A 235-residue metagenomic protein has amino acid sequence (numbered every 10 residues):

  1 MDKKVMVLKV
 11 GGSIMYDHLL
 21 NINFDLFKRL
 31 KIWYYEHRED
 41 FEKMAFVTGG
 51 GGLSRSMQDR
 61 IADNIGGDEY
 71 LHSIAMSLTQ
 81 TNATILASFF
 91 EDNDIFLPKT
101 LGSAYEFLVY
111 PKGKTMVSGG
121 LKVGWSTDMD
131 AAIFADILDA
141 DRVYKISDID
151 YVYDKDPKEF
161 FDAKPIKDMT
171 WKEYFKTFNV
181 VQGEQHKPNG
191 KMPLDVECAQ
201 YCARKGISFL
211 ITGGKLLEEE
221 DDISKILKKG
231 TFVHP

Functional and structural regions predicted by a protein language model:
M1-P235: C-terminal catalytic "cap/lid" subdomain
